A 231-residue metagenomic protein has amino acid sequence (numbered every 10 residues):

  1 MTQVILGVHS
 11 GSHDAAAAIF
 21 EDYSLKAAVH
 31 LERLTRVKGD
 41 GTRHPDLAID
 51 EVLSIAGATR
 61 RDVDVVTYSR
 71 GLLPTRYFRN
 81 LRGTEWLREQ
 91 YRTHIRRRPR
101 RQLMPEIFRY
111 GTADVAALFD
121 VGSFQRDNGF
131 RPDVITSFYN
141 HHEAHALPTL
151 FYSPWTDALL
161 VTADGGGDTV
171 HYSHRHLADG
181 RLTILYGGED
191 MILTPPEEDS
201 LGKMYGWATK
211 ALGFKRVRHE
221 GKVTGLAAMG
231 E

Functional and structural regions predicted by a protein language model:
M1-E231: Short acidic/glycine-rich loops and adjacent helix/strand connectors that line catalytic pockets where negatively
